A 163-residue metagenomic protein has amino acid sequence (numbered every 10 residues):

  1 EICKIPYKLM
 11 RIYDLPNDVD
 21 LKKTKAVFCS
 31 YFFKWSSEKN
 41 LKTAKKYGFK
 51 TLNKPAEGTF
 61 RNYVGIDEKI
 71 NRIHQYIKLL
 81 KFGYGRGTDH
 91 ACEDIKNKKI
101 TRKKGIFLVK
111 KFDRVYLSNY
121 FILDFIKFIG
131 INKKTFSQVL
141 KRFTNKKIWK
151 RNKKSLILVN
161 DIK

Functional and structural regions predicted by a protein language model:
E1-K163: Nucleotide-activated chemistry modules centered on ATP-dependent adenylation/adenylyltransferase
